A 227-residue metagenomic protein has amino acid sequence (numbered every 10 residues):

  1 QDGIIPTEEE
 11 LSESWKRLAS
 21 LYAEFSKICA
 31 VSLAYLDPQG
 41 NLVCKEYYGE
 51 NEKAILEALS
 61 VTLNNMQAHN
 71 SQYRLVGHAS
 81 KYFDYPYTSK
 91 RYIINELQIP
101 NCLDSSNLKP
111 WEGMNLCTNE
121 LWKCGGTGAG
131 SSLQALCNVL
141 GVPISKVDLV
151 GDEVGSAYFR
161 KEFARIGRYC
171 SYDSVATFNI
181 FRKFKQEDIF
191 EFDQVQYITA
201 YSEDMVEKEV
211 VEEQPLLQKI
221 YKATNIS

Functional and structural regions predicted by a protein language model:
Q1-N65: Conserved RNase H-like, two-metal-ion catalytic cores of nucleic-acid enzymes
S26-N41, Q67-R168, Y172-Q194, Y201-V211: Metal-dependent phosphoesterase core characteristic of DEDDh/y 3'-5' exonuclease domains
Y197-I198, E203-S227: Acidic catalytic cores of enzymes that act on phosphate-bearing nucleotides/polynucleotides
